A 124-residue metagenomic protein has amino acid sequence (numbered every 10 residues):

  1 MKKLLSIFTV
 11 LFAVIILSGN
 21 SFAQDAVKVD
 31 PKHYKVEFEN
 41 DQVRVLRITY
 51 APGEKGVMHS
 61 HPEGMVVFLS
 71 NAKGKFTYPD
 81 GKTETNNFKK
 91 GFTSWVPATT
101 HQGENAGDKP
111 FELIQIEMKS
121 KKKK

Functional and structural regions predicted by a protein language model:
M1-T9, L17-S18: Bacterial N-terminal signal peptides that target proteins for export
G19-A23: Sec/Tat signal peptide C-region and signal peptidase I cleavage site
Q24-Q42, K122: Short N-terminal segments immediately surrounding and downstream of signal-peptide cleavage
F38-Q42, D80-A98: Short acidic-glycine-tyrosine-enriched beta hairpin
R44-H61, T77, P97: Conserved short histidine dyad/triad with adjacent acidic residue
H61-D80: Glycine- and acidic-residue-biased ligand/ion/polar-headgroup-sensing regions
N71, A98-K121: Ligand-binding loop in jelly-roll beta-barrel domains
